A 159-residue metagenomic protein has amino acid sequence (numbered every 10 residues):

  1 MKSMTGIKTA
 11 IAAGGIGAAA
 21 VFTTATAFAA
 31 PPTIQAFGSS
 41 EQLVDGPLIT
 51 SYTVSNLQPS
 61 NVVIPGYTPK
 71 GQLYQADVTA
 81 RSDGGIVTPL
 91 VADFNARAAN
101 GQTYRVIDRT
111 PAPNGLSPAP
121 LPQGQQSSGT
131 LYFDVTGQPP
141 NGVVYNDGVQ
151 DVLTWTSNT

Functional and structural regions predicted by a protein language model:
K2-Q75, T79-T159: Conserved functional micro-motifs across diverse proteins
